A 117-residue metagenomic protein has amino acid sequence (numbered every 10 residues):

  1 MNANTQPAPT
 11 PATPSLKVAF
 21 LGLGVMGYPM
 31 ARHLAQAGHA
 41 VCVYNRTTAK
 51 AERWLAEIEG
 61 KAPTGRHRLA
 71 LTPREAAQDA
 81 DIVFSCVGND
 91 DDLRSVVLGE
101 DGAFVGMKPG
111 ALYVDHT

Functional and structural regions predicted by a protein language model:
N2-S85, H116-T117: NAD(P)+-binding Rossmann beta1-loop-alpha1 motif at the extreme N-terminus of oxidoreductases
P73-T117: Rossmann-fold NAD(P) dinucleotide-binding segment
